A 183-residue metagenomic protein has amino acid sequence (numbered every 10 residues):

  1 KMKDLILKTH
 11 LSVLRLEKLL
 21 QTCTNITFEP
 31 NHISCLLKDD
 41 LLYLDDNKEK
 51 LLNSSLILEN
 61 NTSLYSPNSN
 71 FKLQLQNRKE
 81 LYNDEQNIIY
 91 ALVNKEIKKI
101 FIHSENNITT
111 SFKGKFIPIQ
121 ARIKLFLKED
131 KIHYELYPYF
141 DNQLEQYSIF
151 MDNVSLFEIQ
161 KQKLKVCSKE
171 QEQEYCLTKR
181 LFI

Functional and structural regions predicted by a protein language model:
K1-H32: Membrane-proximal N-terminal amphipathic helix
L37-I183: Cell-surface, membrane-associated systems
